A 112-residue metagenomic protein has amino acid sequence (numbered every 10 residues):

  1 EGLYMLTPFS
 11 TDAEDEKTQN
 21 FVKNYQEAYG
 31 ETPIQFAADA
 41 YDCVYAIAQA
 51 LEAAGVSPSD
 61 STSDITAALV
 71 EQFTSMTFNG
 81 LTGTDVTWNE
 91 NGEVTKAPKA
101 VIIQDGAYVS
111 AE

Functional and structural regions predicted by a protein language model:
E1-E112: Extracytosolic ligand-binding ectodomains
